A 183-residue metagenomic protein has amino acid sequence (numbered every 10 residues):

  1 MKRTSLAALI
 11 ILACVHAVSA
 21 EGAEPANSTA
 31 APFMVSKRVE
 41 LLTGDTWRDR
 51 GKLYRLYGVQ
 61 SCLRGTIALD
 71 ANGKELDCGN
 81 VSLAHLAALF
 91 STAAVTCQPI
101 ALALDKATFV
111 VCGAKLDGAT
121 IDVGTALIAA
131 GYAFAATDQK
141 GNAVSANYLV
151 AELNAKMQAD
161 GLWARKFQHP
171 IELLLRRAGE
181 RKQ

Functional and structural regions predicted by a protein language model:
K2, V18-Q183: Small beta-barrel nucleic-acid-binding modules, primarily SNase/OB-fold domains and secondarily Tudor-like barrels
A7-H16: Bacterial N-terminal signal peptides
